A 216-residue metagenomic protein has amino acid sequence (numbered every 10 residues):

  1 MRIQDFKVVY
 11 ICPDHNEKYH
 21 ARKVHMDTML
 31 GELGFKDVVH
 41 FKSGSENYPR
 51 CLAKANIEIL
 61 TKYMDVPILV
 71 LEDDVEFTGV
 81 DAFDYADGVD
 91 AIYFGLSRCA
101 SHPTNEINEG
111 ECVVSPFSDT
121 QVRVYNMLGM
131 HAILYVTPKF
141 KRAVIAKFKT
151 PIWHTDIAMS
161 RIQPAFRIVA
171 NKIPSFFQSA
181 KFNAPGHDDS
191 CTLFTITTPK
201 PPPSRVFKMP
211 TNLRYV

Functional and structural regions predicted by a protein language model:
M1-L71, V75-V216: An acidic/histidine-cluster motif and surrounding catalytic segment that typifies divalent-metal-assisted enzyme active
